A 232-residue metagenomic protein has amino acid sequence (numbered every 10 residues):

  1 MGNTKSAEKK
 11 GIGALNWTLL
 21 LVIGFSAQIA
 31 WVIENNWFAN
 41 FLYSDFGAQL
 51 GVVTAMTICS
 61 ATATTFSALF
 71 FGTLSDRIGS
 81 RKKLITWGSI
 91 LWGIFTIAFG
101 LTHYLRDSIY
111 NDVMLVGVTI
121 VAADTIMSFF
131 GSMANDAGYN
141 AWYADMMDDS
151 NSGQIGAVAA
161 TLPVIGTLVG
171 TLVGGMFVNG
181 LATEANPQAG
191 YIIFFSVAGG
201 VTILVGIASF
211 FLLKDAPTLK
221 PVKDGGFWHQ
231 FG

Functional and structural regions predicted by a protein language model:
M1-A14, A216-G232: Juxtamembrane intracellular "pre-TM" segments in multi-pass secondary transporters
G2-T64: Helix-loop boundary and gating motifs at the non-cytosolic
V53-S75, G93-F95: Central cavity-lining transmembrane alpha-helices of secondary-active solute carriers, predominantly the Major
S60-T65, G153-N179: Glycine-rich segments within core transmembrane alpha-helices of 12-TM secondary carriers
R81-K82, N111-V113, M176-G200: A membrane-interface helix-boundary motif in multi-pass transporters
W87-M114: C-terminal ends and interior cores of transmembrane alpha-helices in multi-pass membrane transporters/permeases
D124-T161: Cytoplasmic helix-loop-helix junction between adjacent transmembrane helices in 12-TM secondary transporters
G199-L219: C-terminal membrane-cytosol helix-exit motif in multi-pass small-molecule transporters
